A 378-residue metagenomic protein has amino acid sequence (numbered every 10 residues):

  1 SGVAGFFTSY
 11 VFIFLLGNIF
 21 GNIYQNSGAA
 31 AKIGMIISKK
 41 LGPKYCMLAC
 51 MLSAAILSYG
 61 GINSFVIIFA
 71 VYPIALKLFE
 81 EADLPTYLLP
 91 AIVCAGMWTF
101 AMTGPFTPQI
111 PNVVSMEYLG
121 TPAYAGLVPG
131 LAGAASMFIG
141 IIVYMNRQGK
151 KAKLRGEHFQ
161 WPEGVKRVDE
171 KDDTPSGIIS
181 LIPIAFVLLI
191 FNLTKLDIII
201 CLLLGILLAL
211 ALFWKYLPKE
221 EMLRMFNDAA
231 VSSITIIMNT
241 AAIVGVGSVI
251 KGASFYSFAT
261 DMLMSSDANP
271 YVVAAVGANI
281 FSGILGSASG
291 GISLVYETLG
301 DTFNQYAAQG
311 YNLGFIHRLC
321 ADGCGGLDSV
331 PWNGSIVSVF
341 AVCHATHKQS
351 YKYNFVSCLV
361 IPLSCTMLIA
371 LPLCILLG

Functional and structural regions predicted by a protein language model:
G2-A31, L48, I56, I199 (+4 more regions): Core transmembrane alpha-helical segments of multi-pass membrane transporters/permeases
T8-Y10, G21-A31, S58-A70, A101-T107 (+4 more regions): Short helix-coil transition sites and intra-membrane helix breaks within transmembrane domains of multi-pass
I13-G17, K40-L76, A241-I243, S266-Q305: Hydrophobic alpha-helical transmembrane segments of multi-pass integral membrane proteins, predominantly secondary
L16-I19, S53-S58, G96-F100, A132-N146 (+6 more regions): Hydrophobic core segments of alpha-helical transmembrane domains in multi-pass membrane transport and ion-translocation
N18, K32-G34, V66-L78, T107-Y118 (+2 more regions): Re-entrant/interfacial helical elements at transmembrane boundaries that shape and gate the permeation pathway
L41, A230, V339-V360: Interfacial loop-to-transmembrane junctions
K44-L57, L84-F100, G126-L131, A135 (+2 more regions): Alpha-helical transmembrane segments of multi-pass membrane proteins
V128-M225, S338, C343, Q349-K352 (+2 more regions): Long, contiguous bundles of hydrophobic transmembrane helices that form the permeation core of multi-pass
